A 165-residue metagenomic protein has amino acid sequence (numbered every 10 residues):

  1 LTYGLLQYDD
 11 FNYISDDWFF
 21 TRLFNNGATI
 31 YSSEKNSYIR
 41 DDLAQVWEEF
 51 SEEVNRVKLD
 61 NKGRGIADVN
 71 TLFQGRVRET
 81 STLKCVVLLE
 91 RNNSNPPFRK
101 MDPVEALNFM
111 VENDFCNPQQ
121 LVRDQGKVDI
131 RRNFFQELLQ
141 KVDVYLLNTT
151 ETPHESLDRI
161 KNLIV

Functional and structural regions predicted by a protein language model:
L1-T2: Post-Walker A alpha-helix
Q7-V165: Glycine-rich, often acidic-flanked micro-motifs that create phosphate/phosphodiester-binding or positioning elements
